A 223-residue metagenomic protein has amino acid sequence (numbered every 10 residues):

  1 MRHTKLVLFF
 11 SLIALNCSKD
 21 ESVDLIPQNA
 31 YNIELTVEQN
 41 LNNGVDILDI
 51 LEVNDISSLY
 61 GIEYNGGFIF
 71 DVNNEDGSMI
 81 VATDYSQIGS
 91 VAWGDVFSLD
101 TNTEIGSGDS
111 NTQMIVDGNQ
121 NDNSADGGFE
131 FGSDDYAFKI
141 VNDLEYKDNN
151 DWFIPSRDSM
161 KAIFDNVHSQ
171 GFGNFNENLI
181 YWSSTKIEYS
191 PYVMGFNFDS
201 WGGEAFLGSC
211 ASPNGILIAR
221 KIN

Functional and structural regions predicted by a protein language model:
M1-K5, N74-S78, S86-S90, V167-N178: Generic structural signal for short, solvent-exposed loop/turn connectors between secondary structure elements
M1-Q28: Bacterial Sec-dependent N-terminal signal peptides
R2, V53-D55, V167, G203: Sparse, context-dependent recognition of short Cys/His-centered cofactor- or disulfide-binding micro-motifs
V7, D151-W152: Conserved active-site beta-strand-loop modules that form the wall/rim of enzyme catalytic pockets and either contain
F10, N16, G118-N119, N166-Q170 (+1 more regions): Compositionally biased, intrinsically disordered low-complexity segments
S18-D148, C210-N223: Short, compositionally biased
L25-L35, N149-D151, R157-N223: C-terminal, surface-exposed recognition/capping segments
